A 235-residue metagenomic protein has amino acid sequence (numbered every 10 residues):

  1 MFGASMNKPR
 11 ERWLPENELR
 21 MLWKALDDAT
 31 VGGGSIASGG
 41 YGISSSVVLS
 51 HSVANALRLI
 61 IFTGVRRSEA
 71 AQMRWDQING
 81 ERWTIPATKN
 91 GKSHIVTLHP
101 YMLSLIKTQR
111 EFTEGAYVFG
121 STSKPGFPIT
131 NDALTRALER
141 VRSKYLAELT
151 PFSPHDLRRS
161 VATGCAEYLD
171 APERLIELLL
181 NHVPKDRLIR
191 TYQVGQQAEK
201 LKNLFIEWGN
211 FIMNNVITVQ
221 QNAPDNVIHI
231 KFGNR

Functional and structural regions predicted by a protein language model:
M1-R67, A71, K89-G91, F112-T113 (+1 more regions): Basic, Lys/Arg- and aromatic-enriched nucleic-acid-binding interface segment
A4-M6, W13, A87-G91, Y101-L103 (+2 more regions): Catalytic-site neighborhood detector that most strongly recognizes the C-terminal catalytic loop/helix of tyrosine
R10, H94, T150-S153: Residues marking the start of alpha-helices
W13-R20, D27, V31-G42, H99-L149 (+4 more regions): Active-site/catalytic core of tyrosine-dependent DNA strand-transfer enzymes
N55-E69, D156-V183: C-terminal catalytic core of tyrosine-transesterase DNA break-rejoin enzymes
D76-T84, P151, D170-T191, N214-Q220 (+1 more regions): Short, polar N-cap/turn motifs at the start of nucleic acid-interacting alpha helices
R82, S93-T97: Well-ordered beta-strand positions in beta-sheet-rich domains
